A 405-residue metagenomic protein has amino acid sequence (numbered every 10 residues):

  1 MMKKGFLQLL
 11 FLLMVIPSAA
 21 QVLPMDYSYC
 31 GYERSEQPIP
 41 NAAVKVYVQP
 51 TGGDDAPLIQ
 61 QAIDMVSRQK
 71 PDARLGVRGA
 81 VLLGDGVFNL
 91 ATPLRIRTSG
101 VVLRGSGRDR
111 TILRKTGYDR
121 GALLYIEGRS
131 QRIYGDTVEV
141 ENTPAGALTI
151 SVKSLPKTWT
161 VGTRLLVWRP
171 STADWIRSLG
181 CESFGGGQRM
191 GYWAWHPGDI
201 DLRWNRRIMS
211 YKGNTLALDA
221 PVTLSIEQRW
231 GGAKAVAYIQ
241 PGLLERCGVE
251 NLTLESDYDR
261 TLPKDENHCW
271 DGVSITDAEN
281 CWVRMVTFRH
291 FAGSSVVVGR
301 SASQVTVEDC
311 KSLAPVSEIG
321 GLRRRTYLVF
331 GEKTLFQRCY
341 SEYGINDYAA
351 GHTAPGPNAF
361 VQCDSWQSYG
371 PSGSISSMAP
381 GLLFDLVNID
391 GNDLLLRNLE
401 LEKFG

Functional and structural regions predicted by a protein language model:
M1-L9: Bacterial N-terminal signal peptides that target proteins for export
K3, I16-L262: Extracellular "leader-to-stem" segments immediately downstream of a signal peptide or signal-anchor in secreted/lumenal
Q8-S18: Bacterial N-terminal signal peptides
L75, L82, R95-R97, P144 (+13 more regions): Residue-level signal for WD-repeat beta-propeller blades
L82-G84, N89, R95, V102-R104 (+15 more regions): Extracellular beta-strand solenoid repeats
P93-R97, R110-G128, A237-G242, R260-L262 (+6 more regions): Glycine-rich beta-solenoid repeat tracts in large extracellular/virion proteins
G100, D109, E245-S256, E279-H290 (+5 more regions): Right-handed parallel beta-helix
S171-N205, M209-S210, E250-L335, Y348: Right-handed parallel beta-helix
